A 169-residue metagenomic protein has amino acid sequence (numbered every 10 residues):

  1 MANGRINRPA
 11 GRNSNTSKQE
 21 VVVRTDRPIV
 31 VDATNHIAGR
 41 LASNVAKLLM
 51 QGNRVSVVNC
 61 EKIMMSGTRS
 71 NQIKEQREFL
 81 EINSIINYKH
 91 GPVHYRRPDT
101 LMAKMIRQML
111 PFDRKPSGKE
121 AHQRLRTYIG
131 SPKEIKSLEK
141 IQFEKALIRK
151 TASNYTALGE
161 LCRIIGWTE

Functional and structural regions predicted by a protein language model:
A2-E169: Ribosome-associated RNA-binding proteins
